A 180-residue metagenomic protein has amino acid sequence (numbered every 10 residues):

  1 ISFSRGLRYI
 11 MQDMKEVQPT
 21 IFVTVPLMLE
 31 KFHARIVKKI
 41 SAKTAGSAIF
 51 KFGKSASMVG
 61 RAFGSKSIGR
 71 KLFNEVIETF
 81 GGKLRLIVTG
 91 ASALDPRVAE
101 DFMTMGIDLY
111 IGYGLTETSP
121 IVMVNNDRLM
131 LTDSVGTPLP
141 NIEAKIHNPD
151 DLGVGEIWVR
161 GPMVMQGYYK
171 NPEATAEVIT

Functional and structural regions predicted by a protein language model:
I1-F3, V25-L29, G46-I49, G112-G114 (+1 more regions): Glycine-rich loops and low-complexity Gly/Arg-rich segments that provide flexible linkers or classic glycine-based
I1-V17, V23: ATP-dependent adenylate-forming carboxylate-activation enzymes
L7-R8, P26-L27, S47, G53 (+3 more regions): Alpha-helix N-cap/helix-start capping motif
V17-R85: Alpha-helical "lid/cap" subdomains adjacent to substrate-binding clefts that gate access and reposition the ligand
F22, R61-G64, I68-T180: Conserved AMP-binding/adenylate-forming
